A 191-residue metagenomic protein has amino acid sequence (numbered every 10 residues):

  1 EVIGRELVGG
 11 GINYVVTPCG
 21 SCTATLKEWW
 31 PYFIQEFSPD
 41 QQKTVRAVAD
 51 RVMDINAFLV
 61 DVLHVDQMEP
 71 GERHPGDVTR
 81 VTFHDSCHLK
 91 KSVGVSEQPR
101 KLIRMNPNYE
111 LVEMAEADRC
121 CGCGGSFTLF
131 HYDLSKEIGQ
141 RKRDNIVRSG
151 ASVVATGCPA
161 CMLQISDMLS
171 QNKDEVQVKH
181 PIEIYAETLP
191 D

Functional and structural regions predicted by a protein language model:
E1-D191: Iron-sulfur cluster-binding electron-transfer modules in prokaryotic oxidoreductases
